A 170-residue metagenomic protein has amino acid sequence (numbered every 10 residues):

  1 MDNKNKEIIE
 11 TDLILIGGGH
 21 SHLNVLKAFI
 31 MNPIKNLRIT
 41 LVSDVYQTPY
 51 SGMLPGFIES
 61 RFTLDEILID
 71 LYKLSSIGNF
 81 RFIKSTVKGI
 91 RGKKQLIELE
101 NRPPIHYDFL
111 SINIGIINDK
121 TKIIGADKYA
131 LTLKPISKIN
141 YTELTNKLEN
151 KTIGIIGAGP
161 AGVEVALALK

Functional and structural regions predicted by a protein language model:
M1-T11, N79-G154: FAD-binding core/adjacent interface of flavoenzyme oxidoreductases
D2-R81, E164-K170: Beta1-alpha1 glycine-rich phosphate/pyrophosphate-binding loop at the start of Rossmann-like nucleotide-binding domains
G17, K134, G157: Small/polar loops that bind or transfer phosphate-bearing groups
H20-H22, N118, K128, G162: Short, flexible micro-motifs
H22-N32, K94-P104, A158-G162: Short, mixed-charge, low-aromatic patches
T152-K170: Rossmann-like dinucleotide-binding core of oxidoreductases
